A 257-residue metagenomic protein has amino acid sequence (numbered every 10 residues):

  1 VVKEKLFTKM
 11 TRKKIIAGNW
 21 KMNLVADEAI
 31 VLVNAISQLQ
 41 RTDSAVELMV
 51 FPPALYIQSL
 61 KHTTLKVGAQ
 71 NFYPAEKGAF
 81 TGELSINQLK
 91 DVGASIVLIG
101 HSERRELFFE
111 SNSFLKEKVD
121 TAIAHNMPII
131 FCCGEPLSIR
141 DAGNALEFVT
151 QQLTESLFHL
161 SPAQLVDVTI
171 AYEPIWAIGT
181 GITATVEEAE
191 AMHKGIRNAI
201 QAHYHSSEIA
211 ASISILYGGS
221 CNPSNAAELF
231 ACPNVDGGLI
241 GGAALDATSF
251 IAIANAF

Functional and structural regions predicted by a protein language model:
V1-V2: Short hydrophobic transmembrane-like helices used for membrane targeting/insertion
K5-A171, I175-F257: Active-site loop-to-helix "anion-binding N-cap" substructures in soluble metabolic enzymes
